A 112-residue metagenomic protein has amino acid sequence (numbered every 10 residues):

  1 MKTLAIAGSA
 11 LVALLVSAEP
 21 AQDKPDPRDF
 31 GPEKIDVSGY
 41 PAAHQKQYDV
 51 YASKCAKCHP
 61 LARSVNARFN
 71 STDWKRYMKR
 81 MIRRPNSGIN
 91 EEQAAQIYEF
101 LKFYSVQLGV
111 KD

Functional and structural regions predicted by a protein language model:
M1-G8: Bacterial N-terminal signal peptides that target proteins for export
A10-S17: Hydrophobic h-region of N-terminal signal peptides that target proteins for export in Gram-negative bacteria
A21-V50: Electrostatic cytochrome c docking/interface patches
Y40, Q47-Y48, K57-P85: Gly/Gly-Pro-rich "capping" loops immediately C-terminal to redox-active cysteine motifs in periplasmic/lumenal
A43-A52, A67, G88-E91, L108: Short sequence/structural segments immediately N-terminal
A52-A62, I97, L101: The canonical Cys-X-X-Cys-His
S87-K111: C-terminal capping alpha-helices of c-type cytochrome domains
